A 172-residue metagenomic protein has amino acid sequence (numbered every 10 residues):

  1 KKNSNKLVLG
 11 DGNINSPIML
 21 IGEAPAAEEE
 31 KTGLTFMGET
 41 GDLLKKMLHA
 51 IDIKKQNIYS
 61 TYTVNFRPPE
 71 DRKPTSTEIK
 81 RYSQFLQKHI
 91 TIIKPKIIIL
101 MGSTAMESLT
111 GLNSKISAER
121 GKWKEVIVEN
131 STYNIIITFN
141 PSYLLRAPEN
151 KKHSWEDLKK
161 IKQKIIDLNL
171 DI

Functional and structural regions predicted by a protein language model:
K1-I172: A polyanion-binding, active-site-adjacent surface
